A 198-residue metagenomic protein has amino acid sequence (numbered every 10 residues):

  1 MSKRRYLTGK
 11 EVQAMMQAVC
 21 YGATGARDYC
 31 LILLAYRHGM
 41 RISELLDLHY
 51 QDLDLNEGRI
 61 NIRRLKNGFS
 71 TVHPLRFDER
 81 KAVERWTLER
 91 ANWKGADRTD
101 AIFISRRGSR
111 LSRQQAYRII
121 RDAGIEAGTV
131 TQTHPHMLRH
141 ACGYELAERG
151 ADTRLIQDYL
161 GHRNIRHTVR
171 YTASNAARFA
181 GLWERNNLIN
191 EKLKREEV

Functional and structural regions predicted by a protein language model:
M1-V198: Conserved catalytic core of the tyrosine transesterase superfamily
